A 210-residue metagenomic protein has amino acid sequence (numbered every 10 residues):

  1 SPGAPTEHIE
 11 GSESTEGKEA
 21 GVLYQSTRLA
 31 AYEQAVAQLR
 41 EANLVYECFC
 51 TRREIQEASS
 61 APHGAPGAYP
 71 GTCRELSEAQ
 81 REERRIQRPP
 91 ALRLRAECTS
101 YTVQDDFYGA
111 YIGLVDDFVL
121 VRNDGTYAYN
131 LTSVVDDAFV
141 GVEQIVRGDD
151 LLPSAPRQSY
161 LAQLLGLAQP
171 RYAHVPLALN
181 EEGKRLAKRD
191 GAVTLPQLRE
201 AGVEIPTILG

Functional and structural regions predicted by a protein language model:
S1, N43, Q158-L161, I208: PAPS/PAP-binding and catalytic site of the sulfotransferase fold
S1-Y24, A35-A42, E47: A glycine-rich helix N-cap at a beta->alpha junction
G3-H8, Q169-Y172, P206: Short, surface-exposed acidic
A31-Y32: N-terminal segment of the mature folded domain
E47, R52-A187, T194-R199: Active-site cores that bind ATP or allylic diphosphates and position pyrophosphate for catalysis
G191-T194, G210: Short helix/strand-capping connector loops at secondary-structure junctions
G202-E204, L209-G210: A conserved active-site cap/scaffold subdomain adjacent to cofactor or substrate pockets
